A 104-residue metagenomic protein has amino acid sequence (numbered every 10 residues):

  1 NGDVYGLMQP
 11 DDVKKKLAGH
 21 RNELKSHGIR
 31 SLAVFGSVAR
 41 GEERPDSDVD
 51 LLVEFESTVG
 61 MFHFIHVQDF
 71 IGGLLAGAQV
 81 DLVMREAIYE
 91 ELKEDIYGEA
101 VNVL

Functional and structural regions predicted by a protein language model:
N1-S31, A39-P45, E56-L104: Catalytic core of pol beta-like nucleotidyltransferases
V34: Conserved histidines in hydrophobic membrane contexts and catalytic metal-binding motifs
D48-V53: Short, aliphatic-rich beta-strand segments
